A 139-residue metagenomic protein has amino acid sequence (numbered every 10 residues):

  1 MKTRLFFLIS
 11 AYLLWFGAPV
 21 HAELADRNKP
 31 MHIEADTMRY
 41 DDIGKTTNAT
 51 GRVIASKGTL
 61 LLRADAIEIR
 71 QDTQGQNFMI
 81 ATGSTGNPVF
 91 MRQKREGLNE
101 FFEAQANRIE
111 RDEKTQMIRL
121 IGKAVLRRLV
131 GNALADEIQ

Functional and structural regions predicted by a protein language model:
M1-F7: Bacterial N-terminal signal peptides that target proteins for export
K2, P19-V20: Intrinsically disordered, low-complexity regions of eukaryotic proteins
F7-G17: Bacterial N-terminal signal peptides
H21-Q139: N-terminal amphipathic/hydrophobic interface segments
